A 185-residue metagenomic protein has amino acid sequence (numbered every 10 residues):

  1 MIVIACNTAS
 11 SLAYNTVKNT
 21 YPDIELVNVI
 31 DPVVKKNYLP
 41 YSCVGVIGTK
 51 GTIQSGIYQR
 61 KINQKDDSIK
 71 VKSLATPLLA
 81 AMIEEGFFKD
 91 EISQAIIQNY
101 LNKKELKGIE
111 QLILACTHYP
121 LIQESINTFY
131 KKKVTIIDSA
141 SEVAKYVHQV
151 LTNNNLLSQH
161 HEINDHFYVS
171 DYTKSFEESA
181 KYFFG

Functional and structural regions predicted by a protein language model:
M1-G185: Non-catalytic structural scaffold of enzyme domains
